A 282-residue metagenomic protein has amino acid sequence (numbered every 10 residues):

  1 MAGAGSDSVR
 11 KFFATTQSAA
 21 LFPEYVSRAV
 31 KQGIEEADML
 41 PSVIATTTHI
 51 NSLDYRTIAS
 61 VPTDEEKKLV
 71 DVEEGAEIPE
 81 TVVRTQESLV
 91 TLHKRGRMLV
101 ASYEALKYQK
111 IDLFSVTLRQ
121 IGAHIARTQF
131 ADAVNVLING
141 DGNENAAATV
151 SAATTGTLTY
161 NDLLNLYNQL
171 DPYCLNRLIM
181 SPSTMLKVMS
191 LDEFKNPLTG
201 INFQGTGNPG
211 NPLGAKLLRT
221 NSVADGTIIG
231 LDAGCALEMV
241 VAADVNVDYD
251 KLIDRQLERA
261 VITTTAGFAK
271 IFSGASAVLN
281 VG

Functional and structural regions predicted by a protein language model:
M1-R28, G282: Intrinsically disordered, low-complexity terminal tails
A2-G3, D7-R10, D192-G282: Sequence/fold signature of self-assembling virion shell proteins
L21-R95: Assembly/oligomerization interface modules of large self-assembling protein complexes
R95-R97, N176: Generic beta-strand structural signal
R97-L170, V278-G282: Alpha-helical scaffold segments that mediate packing/assembly in large oligomeric complexes
Q109-K110, K187-M189, A269-I271: Short helix/loop capping segments that flank catalytic or ligand/cofactor-binding pockets
N139-P209: Extended, solvent-exposed, turn-rich assembly/linker loops in the middle of proteins
